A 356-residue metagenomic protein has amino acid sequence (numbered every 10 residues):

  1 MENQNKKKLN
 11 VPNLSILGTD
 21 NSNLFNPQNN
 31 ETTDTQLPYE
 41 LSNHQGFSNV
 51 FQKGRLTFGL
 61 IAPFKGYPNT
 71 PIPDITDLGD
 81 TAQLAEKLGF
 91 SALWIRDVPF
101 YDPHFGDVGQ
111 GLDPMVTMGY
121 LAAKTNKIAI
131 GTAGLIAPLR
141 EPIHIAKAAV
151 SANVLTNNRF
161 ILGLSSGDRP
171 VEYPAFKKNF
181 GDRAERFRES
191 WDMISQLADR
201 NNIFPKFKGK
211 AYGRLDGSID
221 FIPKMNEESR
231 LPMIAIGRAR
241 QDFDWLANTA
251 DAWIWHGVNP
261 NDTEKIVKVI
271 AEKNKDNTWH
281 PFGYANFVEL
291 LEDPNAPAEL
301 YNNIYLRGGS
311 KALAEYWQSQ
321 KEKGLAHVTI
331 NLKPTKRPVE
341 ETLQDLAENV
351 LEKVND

Functional and structural regions predicted by a protein language model:
M1-D356: Active-site-adjacent structural elements that line small-molecule/cofactor binding pockets in enzymes
